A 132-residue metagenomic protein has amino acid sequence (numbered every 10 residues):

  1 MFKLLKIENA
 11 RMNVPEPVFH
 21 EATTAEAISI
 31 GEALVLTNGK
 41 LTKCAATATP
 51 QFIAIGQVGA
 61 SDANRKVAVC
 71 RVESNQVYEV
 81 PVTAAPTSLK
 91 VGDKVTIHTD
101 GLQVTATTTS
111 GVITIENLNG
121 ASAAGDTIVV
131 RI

Functional and structural regions predicted by a protein language model:
M1-I132: Surface-exposed, low-hydrophobicity beta-strand/loop segments enriched in small/polar/acidic residues
